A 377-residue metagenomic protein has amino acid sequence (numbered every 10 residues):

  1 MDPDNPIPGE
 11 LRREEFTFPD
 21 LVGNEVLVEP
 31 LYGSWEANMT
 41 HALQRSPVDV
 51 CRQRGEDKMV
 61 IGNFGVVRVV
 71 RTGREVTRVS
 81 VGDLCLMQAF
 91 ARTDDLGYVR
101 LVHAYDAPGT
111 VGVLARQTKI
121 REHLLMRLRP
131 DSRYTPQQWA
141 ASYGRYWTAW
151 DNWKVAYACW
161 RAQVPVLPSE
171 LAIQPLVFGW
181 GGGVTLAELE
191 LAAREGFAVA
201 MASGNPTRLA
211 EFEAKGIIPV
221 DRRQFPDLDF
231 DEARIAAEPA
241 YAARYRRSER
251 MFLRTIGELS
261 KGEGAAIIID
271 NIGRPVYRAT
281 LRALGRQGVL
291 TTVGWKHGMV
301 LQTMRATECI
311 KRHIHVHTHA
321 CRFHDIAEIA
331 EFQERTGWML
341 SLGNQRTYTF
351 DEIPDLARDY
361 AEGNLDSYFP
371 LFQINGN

Functional and structural regions predicted by a protein language model:
T17-W35, S46-D95, G109-G112: Glycine-rich beta-strand-centered segment in the early N-terminal region that forms part of a ligand/cofactor-binding
A89-G179, F225-D231, A236: NAD(P)H dinucleotide-binding glycine-rich loop of Rossmann-like/cofactor-binding domains, especially the beta1-alpha1
T148, G183-V184, P275-V276: Hydrophobic/small residue at the entry helix of a nucleotide-binding pocket
G179-W180, I272: NAD(P)H cofactor-binding loop motif with strongest signal on the N-terminal glycine-rich segment
G181, L189: N-terminal Rossmann NAD(P)H-binding glycine-rich loop of SDR-like oxidoreductase domains
R194-I272: Adenosine-nucleotide cofactor-binding segment
D221-R223, R286-G294, T303-L342: Rossmann-fold dehydrogenase core element
R278, F323-N377: C-terminal hydrophobic helical "lid"/dimerization subdomain of Rossmann-like NAD(P)H-dependent oxidoreductases
